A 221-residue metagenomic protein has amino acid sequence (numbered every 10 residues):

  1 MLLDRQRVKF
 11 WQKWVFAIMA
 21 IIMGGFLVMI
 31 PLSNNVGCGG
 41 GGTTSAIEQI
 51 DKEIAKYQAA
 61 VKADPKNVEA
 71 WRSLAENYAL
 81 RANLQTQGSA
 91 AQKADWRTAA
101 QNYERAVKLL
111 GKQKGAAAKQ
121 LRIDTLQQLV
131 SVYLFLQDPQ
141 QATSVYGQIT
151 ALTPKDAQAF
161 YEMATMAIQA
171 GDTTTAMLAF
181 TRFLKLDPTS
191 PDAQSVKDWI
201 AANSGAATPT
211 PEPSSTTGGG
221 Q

Functional and structural regions predicted by a protein language model:
M1-A63, E69, E76: Long, contiguous interaction/recruitment modules in multidomain scaffold/adaptor proteins
M1-P31, T174-Q221: Terminal, low-structured helical/coil segments at or just beyond the last alpha-helical repeat
I54, Q58-K62, V107, G111-A118 (+3 more regions): A conserved position within tetratricopeptide repeats
S73, Q128, E162, V196-W199: Canonical tetratricopeptide repeat
A91-Q158: Alpha-helical adaptor scaffolds
